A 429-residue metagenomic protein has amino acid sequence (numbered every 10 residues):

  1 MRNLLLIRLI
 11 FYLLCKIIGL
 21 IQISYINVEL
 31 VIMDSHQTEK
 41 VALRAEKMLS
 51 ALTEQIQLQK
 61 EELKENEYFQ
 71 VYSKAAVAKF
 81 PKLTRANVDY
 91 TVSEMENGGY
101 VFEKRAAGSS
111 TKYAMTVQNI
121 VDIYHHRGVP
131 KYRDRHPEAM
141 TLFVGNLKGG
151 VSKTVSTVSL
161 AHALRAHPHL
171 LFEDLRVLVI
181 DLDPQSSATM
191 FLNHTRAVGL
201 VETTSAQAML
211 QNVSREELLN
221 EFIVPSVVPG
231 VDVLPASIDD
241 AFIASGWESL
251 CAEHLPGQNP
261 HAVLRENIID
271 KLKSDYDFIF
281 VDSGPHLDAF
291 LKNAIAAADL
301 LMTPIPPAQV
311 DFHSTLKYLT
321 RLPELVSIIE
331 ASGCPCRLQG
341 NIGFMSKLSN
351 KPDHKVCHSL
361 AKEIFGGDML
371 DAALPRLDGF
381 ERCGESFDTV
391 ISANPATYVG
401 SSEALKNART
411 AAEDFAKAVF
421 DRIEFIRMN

Functional and structural regions predicted by a protein language model:
N3-R133: Long, basic/Gly/Ser/Thr-rich N-terminal segments that mediate initial subcellular attachment or targeting
I32, H36-L43, K273-L370: Conserved catalytic-core segment of NTP-binding enzymes
E138-S186, M190: Walker A/P-loop phosphate-binding motif and the immediately C-terminal alpha-helix
H169-V179, D183-S237: Phosphate-binding loop that captures ATP/GTP phosphates
R215-F290: Cytosolic-facing regulatory segments adjacent to core modules
S237, K347-N394: Beta-strand-loop-alpha "switch" segments that mediate conformational coupling across diverse proteins
A393-N429: NTP-binding/hydrolysis catalytic cores, primarily Walker-type P-loop NTPases
